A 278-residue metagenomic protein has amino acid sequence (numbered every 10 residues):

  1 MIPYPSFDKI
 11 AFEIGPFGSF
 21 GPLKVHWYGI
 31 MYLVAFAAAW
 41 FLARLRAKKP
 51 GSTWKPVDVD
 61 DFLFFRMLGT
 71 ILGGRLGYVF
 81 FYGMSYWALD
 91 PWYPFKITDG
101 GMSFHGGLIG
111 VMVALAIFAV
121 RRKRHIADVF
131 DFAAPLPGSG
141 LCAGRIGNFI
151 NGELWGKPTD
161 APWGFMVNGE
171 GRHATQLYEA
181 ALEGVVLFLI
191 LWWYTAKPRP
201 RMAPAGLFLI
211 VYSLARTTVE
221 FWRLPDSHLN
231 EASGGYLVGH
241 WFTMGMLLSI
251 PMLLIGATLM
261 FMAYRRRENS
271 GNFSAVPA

Functional and structural regions predicted by a protein language model:
M1-A278: A feature for loop-to-transmembrane-helix boundaries and adjacent hydrophobic helices in multi-pass integral membrane
